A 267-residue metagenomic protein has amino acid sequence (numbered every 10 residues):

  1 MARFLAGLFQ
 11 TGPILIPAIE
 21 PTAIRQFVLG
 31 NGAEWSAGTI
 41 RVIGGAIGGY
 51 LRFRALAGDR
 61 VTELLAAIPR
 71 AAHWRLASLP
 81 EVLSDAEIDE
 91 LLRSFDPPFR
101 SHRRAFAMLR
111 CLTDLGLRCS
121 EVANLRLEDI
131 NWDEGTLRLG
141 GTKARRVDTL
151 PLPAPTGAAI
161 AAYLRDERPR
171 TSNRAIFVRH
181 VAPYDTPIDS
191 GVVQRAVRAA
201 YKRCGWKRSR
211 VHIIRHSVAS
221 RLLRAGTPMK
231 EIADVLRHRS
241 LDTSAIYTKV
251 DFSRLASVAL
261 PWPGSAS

Functional and structural regions predicted by a protein language model:
M1-S267: Conserved catalytic core of the tyrosine transesterase superfamily
